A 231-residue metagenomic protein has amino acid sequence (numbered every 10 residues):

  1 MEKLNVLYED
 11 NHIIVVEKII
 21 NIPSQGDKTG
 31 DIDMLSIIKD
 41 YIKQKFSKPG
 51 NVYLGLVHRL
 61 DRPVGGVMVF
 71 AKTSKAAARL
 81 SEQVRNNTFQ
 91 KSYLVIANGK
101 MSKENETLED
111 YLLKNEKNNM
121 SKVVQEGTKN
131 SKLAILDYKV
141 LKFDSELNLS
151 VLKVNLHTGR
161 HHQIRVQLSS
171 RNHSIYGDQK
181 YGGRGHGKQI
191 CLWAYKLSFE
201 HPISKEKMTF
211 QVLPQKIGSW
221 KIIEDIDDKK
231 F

Functional and structural regions predicted by a protein language model:
M1-F231: RNA pseudouridine synthases
